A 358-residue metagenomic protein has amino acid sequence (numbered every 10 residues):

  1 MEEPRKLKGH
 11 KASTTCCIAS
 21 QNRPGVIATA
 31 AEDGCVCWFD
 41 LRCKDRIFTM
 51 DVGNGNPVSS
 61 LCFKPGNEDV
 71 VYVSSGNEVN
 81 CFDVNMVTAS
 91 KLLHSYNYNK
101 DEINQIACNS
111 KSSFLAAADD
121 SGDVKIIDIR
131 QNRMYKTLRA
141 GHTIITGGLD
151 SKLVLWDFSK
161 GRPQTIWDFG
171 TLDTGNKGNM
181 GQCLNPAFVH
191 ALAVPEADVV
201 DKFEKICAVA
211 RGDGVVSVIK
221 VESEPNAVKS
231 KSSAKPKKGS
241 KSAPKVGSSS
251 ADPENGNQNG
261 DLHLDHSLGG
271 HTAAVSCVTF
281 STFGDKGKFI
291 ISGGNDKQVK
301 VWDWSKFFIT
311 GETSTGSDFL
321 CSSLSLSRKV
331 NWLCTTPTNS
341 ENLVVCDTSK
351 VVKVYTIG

Functional and structural regions predicted by a protein language model:
M1-K11, C43-D45, N257-H266, S314-C321: A short helix->beta-strand "capping" segment at the edge of beta-propeller domains
L7-T14, D51-V58, K64-P65, Y96-I103 (+6 more regions): WD40/WD-repeat beta-propeller blade N-cap
I18-P24, L61-E68, I106-S113, A118 (+5 more regions): Loop/turn segments within WD40 beta-propeller blades
A30-D33, V73-N77, K111, A118-S121 (+6 more regions): Conserved strand-to-loop turn within each blade of WD40 beta-propeller repeats
V36-D40, V79-N85, V124-D128, L153-D157 (+4 more regions): WD40-repeat beta-propellers
D83-T88, F158-Q164, K220-G256, D303-E312 (+1 more regions): Short loop/turn segments immediately following beta-strands, especially the blade-tip and inter-blade linker loops
D198-E224, D252, N259-L262, H266-I309: Loop/turn-rich, solvent-exposed surfaces of beta-rich toroidal or solenoidal domains
W332-G358: Blade-level signature of beta-propeller repeat domains, shared across WD40, Kelch, NHL, RCC1 and BNR/Asp-box propellers
